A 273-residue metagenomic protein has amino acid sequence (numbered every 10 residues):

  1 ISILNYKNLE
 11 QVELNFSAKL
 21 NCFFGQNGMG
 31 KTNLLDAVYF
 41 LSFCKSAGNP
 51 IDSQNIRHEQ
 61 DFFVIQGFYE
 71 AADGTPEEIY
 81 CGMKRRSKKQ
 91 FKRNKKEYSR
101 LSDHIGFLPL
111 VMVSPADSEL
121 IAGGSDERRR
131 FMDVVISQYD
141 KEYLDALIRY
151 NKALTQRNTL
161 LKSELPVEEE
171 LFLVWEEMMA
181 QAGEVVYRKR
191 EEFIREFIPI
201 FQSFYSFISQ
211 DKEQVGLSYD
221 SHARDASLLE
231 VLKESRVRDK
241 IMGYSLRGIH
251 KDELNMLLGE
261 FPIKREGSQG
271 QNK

Functional and structural regions predicted by a protein language model:
I1-Q26, D52, V167-K273: Conserved NTPase motor "head" modules and their coupling/switch loops across ABC/AAA+ ATPases, GTPases, and GHKL ATPases
N5, A37, S114-A116, G259: A secondary-structure boundary/capping signal
V12, D36, F63-G67, I79 (+2 more regions): Hydrophobic residues positioned within well-ordered beta-strands of beta-sheet architectures
S17-Q54, Y139, G270-K273: Phosphate-binding glycine-rich loops of NTP-binding sites
N21, V113-S118, I136-K141, N158 (+3 more regions): A broad detector of the eukaryotic-type serine/threonine protein kinase catalytic domain
L41, V134, Q138, A153 (+4 more regions): Conserved, well-folded catalytic cores of nucleic-acid-processing and energy-transducing macromolecular machines
S42-E127, D133-Y143, I198-S203, E230-V237: Nucleotide-state sensing region of NTPase/ATPase domains
E119-I121, D126-L173, E177: Long, charged N-terminal accessory/stalk domains
